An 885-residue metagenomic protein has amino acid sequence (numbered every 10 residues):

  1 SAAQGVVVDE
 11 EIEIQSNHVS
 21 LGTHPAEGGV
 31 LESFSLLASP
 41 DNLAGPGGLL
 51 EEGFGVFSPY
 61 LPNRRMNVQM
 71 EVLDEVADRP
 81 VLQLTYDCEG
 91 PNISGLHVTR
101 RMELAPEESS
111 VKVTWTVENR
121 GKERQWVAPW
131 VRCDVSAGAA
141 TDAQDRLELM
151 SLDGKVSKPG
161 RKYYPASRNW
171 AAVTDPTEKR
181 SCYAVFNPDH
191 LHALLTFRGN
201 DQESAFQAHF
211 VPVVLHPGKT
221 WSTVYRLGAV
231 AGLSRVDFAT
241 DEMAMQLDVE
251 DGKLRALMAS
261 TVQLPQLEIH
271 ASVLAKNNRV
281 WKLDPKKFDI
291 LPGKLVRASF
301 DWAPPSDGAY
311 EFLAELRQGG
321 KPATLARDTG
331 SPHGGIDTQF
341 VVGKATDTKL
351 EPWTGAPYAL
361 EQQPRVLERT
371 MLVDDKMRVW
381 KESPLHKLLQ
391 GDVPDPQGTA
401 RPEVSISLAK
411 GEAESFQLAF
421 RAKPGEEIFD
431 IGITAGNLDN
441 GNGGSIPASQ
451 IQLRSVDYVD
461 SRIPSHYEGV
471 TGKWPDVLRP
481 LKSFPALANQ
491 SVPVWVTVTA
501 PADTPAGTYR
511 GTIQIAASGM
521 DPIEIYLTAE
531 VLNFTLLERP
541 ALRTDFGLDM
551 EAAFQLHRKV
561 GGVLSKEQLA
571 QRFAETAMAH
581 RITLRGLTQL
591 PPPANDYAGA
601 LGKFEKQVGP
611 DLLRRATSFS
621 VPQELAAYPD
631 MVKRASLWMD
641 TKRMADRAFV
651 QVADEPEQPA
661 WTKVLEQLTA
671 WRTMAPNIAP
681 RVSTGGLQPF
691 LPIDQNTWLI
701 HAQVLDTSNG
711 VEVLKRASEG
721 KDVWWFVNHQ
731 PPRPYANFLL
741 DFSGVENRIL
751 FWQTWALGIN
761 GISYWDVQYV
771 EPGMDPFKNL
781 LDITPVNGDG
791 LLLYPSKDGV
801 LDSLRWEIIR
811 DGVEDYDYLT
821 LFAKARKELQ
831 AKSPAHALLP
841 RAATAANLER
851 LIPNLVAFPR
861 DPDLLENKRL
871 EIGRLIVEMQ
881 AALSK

Functional and structural regions predicted by a protein language model:
A3-G5, D9-I14, V19, N42-E51 (+8 more regions): Polysaccharide-binding surfaces and accessory modules of carbohydrate-active proteins
G5-V19, A26, D41-A44, D87-N92 (+8 more regions): Beta-strand-rich recognition/accessory modules
D9-E89, E203-S204, D337, G444-S445: Acidic-aromatic substrate-binding/catalytic surfaces of carbohydrate-active enzymes
F54-K112, S136-G138, F197-Q207, V213 (+5 more regions): Extended, loop-rich substrate-binding clefts of extracytoplasmic carbohydrate-active enzymes
Q69-D74, N277, K349-A400, A413 (+2 more regions): Surface-exposed binding patches on compact interaction domains or structured appendages
Y86-A140, T497-I523: Acidic, contiguous internal or C-terminal segments within carbohydrate-active enzymes that form a structured patch used
S222-V224, A231, P622-E624, D630 (+3 more regions): Catalytic domains of carbohydrate-active enzymes that cleave complex glycans
L542-M774: Catalytic-core regions of glycoside hydrolase
